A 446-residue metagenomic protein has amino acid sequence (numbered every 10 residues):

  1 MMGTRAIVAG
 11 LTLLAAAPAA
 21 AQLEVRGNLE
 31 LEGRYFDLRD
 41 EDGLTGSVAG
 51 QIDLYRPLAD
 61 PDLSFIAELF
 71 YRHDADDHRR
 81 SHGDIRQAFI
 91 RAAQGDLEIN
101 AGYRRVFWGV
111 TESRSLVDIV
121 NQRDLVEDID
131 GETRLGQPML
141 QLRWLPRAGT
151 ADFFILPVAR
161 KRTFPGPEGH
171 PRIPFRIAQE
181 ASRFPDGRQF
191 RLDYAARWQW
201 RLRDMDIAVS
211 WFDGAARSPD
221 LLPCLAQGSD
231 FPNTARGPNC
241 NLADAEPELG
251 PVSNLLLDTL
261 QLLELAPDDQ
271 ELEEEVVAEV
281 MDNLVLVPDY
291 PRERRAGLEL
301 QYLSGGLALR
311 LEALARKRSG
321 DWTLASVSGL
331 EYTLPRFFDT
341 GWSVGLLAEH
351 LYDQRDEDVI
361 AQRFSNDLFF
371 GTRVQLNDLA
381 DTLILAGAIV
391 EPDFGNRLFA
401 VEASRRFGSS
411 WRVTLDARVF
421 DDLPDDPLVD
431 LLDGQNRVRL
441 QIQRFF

Functional and structural regions predicted by a protein language model:
L23, D60-F65, D96-I99, A148-D152 (+5 more regions): Repeated loop/turn-to-beta-strand initiation elements of outer-membrane beta-barrel proteins
L23, L54-L58, R91-Q94, Y103 (+9 more regions): Residue-level signature of outer-membrane beta-barrel architecture
N28-D37, S64-A75, R86, R123-D124 (+6 more regions): Transmembrane beta-strand segments that form the barrel wall of outer-membrane beta-barrel proteins
Y35-T45, D76-G83, S113-D118, F164-H170 (+7 more regions): Outer-membrane beta-barrel translocator domains and adjoining extracellular loop/strand segments of Gram-negative
D42-V48, S81-R86, R134-P138, F190-Y194 (+6 more regions): Residues that define the transmembrane beta-barrel architecture of outer-membrane proteins
A59-G169, R203, F420-D422: Outer membrane beta-barrel
L142, L330, L432-F446: Outer-membrane beta-barrel "beta-signal"
S304-E391: Detector for outer-membrane/organellar transmembrane beta-barrel domains, recognizing the amphipathic beta-strand
